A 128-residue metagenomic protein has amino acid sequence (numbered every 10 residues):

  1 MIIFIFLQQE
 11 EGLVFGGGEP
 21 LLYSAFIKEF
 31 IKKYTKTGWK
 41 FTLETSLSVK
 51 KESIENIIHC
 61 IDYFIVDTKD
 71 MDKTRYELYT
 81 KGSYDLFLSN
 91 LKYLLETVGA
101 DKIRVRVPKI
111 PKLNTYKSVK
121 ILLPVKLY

Functional and structural regions predicted by a protein language model:
I2-Y128: Conserved AdoMet/S-adenosylmethionine-binding subsite of the radical SAM
